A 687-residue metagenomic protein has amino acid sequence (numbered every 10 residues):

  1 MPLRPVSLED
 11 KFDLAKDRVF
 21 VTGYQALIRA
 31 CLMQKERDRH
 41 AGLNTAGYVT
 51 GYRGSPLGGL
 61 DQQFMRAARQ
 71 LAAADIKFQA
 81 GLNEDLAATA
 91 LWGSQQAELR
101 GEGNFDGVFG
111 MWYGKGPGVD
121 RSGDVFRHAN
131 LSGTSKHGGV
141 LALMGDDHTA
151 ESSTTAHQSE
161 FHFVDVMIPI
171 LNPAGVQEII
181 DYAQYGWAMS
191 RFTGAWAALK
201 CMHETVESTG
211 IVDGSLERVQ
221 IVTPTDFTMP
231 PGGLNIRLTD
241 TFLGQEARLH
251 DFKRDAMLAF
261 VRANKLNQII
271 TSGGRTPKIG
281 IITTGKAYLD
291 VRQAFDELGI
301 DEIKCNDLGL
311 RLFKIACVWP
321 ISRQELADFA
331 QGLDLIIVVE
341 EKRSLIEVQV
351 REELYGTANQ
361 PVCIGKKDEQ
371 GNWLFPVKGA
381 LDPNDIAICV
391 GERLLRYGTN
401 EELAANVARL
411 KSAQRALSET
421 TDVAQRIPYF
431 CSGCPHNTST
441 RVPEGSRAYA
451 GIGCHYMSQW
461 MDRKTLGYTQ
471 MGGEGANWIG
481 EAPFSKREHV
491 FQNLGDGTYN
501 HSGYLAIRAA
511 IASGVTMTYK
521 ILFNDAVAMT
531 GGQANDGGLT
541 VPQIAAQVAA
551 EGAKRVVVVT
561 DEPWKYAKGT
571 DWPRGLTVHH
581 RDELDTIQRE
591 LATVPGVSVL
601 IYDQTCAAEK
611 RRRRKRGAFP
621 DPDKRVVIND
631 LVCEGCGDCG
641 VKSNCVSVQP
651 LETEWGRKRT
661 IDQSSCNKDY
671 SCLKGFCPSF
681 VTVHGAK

Functional and structural regions predicted by a protein language model:
M1-V176, M202-E204, S272-R275, I282 (+1 more regions): Thiamine diphosphate
P2-A30, Q34, P173-F430, P435 (+3 more regions): Flexible, low-complexity linker and terminal segments
S55-P56, E84-T89, K304-E325, G365-L374 (+3 more regions): Short connector loops at secondary-structure junctions
F64-R69, Q95-Q96, F126-L131, H157-E160 (+9 more regions): Short, solvent-exposed amphipathic alpha-helical segments in soluble enzyme and RNA/protein-processing domains
R69-L82, L131-L143, I221-L234, G514-L522 (+1 more regions): A glycine-rich helix N-cap at a beta->alpha junction
L86-A87, G118-D120, D147-E151, I179 (+8 more regions): Short gly/pro/ser/thr-enriched loop/turn and capping motifs at secondary-structure boundaries
H128-K136, H148-D165, E352-G365, A509-A510 (+5 more regions): Flexible glycine/proline-rich, aromatic-decorated loop/lid segments
S458-V599: Thiamine diphosphate
